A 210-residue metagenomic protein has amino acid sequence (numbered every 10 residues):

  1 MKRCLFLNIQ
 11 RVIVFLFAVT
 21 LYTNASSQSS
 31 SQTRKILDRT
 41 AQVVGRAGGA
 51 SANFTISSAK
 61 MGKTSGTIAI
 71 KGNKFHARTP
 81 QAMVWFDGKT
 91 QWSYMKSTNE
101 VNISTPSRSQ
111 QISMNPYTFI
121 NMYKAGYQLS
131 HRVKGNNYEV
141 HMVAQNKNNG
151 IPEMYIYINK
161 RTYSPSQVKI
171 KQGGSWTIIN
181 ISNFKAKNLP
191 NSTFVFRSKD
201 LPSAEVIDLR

Functional and structural regions predicted by a protein language model:
K2, T23-G62, N73-K74, N99 (+1 more regions): N-terminal leader/targeting segments and the immediate start of mature chains
K2-I13: Bacterial N-terminal signal peptides that target proteins for export
Q28-S30, K134-N136, Q145-E153, K160-R210: Non-transmembrane domains of secretory- and envelope-associated proteins
F54-I56, H76-P80, E139-K147, Q167-K171: Short beta-strand segments that buttress and anchor functional surface loops
S65-M114, Q172-I178: An acidic-aromatic
I70-N73, W85-D87, M154-Q167: A short, surface-exposed beta-strand/turn
P106-N136: Flexible, surface-exposed loop/linker segments and immediately adjacent secondary-structure boundaries
